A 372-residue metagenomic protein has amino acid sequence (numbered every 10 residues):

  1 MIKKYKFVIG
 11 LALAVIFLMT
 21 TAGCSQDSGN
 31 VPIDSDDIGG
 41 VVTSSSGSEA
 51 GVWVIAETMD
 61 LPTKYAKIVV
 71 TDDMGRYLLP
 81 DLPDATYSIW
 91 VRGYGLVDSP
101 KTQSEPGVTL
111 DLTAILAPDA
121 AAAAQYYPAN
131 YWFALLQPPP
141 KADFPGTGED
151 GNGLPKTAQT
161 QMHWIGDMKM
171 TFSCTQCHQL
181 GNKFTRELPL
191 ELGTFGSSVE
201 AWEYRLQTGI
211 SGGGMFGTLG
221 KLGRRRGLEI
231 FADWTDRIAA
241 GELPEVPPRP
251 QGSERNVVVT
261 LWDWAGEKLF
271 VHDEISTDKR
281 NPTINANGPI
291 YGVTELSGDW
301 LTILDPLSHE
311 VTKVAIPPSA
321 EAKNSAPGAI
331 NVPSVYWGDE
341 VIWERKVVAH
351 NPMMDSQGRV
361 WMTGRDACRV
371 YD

Functional and structural regions predicted by a protein language model:
L18-D37, V41-G47: Beta-strand-rich domain onsets/edges
D36-I38, S44-D60, K64, D84 (+1 more regions): Short, ordered, surface-exposed loop/turn motifs in non-cytosolic proteins
S48-E49, L78-T86, Y94: Short Pro-Gly-centered beta-turn/loop motif in secreted/extracellular proteins
T58-K64, T86, W90-G107: A short, solvent-exposed loop/turn motif at the edges and junctions of modular extracellular/periplasmic domains
M59-L78: Short, acidic Ser/Thr/Gly-rich low-complexity loop/linker segments typical of extracellular and cell-surface proteins
T171-N182: The canonical Cys-X-X-Cys-His
R205, P247-W262, V311-S334: Beta-propeller fold detector
G223-D233, A265-N281, N285-N287, G298 (+2 more regions): Signature of short aromatic-glycine-proline-rich micro-motifs recurring in repeat-based ectodomains
